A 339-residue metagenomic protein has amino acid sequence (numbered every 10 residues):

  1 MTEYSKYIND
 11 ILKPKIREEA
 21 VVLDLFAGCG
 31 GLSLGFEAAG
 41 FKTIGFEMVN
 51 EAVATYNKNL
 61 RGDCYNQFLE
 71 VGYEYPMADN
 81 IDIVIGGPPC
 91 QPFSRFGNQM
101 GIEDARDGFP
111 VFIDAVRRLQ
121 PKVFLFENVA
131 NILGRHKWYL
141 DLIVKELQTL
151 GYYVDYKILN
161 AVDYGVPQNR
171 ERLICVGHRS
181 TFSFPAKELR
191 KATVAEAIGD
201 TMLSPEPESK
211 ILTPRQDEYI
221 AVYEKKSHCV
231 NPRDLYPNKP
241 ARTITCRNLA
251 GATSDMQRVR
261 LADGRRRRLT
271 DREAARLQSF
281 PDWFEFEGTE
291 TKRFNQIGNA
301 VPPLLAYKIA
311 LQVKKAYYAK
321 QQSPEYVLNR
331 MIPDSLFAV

Functional and structural regions predicted by a protein language model:
M1-K42, E47, E146-L150, R172-V339: S-adenosyl-L-methionine-dependent DNA methyltransferase catalytic core
T2-Q120, A130-L133, D141: Core alpha/beta nucleotide-donor-binding catalytic domains of modification enzymes
C64-Y65, P121, F286, Q322: Secondary-structure boundary/capping residues
Q67, K157-L159, T289: Conserved beta-strand termini and adjacent loop/short-helix elements that scaffold enzyme active sites in alpha/beta
Y73-I83, Q91-P237: Class I S-adenosyl-L-methionine
G87, V123, R268-D271: Short aromatic/basic micro-patch
P88-P89, P121, P167, P281 (+1 more regions): Proline-centered helix-kink/hinge sites
